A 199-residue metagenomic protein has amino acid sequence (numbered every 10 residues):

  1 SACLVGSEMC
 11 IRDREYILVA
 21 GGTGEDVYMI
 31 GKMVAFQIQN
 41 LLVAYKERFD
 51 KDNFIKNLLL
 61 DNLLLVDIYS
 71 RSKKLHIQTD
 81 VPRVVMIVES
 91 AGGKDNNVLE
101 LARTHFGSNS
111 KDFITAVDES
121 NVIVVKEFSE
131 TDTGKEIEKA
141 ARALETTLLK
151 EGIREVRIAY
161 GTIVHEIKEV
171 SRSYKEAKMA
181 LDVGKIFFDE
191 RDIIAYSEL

Functional and structural regions predicted by a protein language model:
S1-I11: Single conserved hydrophobic/aromatic residue that forms the stacking wall/gate of nucleotide- or nucleobase-binding
R14-G22, K32-M33, A159, I194: Short hydrophobic beta-strand segments that form the core of ligand-binding sensory/regulatory domains
G22-S70: Juxtadomain coupling helices with adjacent low-complexity linkers
D52-L199: Hydrophobic helix-rich structural segments at or within alpha/beta enzyme and signaling domains
